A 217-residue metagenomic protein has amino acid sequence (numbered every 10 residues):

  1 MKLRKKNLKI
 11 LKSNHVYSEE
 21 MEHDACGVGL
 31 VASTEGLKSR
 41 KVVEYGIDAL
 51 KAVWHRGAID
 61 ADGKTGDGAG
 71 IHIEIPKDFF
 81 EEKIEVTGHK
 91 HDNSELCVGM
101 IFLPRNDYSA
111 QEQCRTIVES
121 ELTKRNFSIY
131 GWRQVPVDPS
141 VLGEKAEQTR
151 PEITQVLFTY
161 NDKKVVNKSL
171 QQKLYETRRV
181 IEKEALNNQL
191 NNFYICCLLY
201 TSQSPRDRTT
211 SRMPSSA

Functional and structural regions predicted by a protein language model:
K2-S202: N-terminal segments that mediate ammonia production and transfer in glutamine-dependent amidotransferase systems
Y200-D207, A217: Conserved small/polar residues in nucleotide/adenosyl-binding loops
T210-S211: N-terminal compositionally biased, intrinsically disordered segments and leader/signal-like regions
